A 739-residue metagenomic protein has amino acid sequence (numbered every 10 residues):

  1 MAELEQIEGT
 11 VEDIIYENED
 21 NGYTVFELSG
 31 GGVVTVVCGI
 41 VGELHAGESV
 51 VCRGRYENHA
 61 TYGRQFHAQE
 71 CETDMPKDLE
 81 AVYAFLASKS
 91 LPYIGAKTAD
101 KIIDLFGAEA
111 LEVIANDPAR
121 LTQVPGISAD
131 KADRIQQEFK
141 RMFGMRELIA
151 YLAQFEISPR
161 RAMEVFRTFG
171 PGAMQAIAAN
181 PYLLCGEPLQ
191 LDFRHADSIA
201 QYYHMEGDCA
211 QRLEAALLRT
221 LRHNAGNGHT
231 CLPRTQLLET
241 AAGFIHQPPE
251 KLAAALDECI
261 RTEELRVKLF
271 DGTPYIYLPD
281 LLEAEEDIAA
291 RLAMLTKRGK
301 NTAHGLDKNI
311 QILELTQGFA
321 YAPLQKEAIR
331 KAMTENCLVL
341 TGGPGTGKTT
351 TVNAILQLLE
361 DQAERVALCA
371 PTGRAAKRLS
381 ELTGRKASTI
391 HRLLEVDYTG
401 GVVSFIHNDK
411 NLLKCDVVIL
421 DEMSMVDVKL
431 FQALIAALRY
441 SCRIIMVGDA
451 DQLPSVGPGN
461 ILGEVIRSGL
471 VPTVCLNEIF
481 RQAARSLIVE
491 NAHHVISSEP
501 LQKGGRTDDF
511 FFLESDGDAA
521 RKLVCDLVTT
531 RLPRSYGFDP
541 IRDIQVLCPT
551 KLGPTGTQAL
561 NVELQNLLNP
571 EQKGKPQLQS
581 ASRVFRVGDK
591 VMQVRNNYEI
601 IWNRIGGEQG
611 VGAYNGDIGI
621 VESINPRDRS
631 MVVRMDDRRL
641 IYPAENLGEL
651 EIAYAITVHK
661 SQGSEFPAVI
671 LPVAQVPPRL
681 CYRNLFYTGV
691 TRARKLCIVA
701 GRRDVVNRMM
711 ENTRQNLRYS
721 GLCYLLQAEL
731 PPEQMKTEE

Functional and structural regions predicted by a protein language model:
E3-N18, G54, I618-E622: Structural detector for short beta-strands of small beta-barrel domains
E17-E27, R627-V632: Short aromatic-glycine-enriched beta-strand elements
Y23-S29, V36-V37, H45-Y56, A60-P274 (+3 more regions): Accessory alpha-helical DNA-binding modules that contact the DNA backbone or grooves
A153, R212, R222-G226, V267-E327: Pre-P-loop entry segment of helicase/translocase ATPase cores
L340, L368: Hydrophobic anchor at the beta1->P-loop junction of P-loop NTPases
A354, L358, Q362-E364, A370-L382 (+5 more regions): Conserved helicase motor core of SF1/SF2 NTP-dependent helicases
A450-V611: Conserved helicase motor core of P-loop NTPases
I605, N615-E739: C-terminal accessory regions
